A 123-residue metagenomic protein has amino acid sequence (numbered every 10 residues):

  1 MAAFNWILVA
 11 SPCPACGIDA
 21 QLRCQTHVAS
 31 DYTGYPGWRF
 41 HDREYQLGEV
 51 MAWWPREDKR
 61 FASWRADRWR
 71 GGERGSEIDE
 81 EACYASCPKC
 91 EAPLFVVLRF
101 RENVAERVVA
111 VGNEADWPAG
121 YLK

Functional and structural regions predicted by a protein language model:
M1-V9, R74-A82: Short, flexible, mixed-charge glycine/proline-rich loop motifs that serve as phosphate/nucleic-acid-contacting
S11-C13, E114: Amphipathic, positively biased hydrophobic alpha-helical segments used for protein targeting and membrane insertion
C13-C16, C87-C90: Short cysteine-rich clusters marking metal-coordination/redox-active sites
A20-E73, L98-R101: Short recognition patches in nucleic-acid-associated and regulatory proteins
F100-K123: A short, surface-exposed interaction/processing loop segment used at functional sites
